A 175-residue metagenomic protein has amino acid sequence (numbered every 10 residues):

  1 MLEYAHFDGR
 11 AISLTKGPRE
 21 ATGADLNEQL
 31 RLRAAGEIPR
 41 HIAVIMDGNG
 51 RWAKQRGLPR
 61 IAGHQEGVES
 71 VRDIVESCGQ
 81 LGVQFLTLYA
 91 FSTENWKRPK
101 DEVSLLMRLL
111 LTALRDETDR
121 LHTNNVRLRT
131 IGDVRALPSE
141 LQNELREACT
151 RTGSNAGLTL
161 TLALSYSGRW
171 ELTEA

Functional and structural regions predicted by a protein language model:
L2-A175: Flexible, compositionally biased loop and terminal segments
